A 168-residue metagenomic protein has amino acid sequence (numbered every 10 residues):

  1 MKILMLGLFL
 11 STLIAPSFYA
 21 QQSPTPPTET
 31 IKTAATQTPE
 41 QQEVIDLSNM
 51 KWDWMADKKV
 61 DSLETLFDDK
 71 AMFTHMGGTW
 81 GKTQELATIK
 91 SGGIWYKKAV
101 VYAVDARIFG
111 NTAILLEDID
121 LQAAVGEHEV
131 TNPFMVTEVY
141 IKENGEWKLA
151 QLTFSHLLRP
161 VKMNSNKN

Functional and structural regions predicted by a protein language model:
M1-M5, Q21: Positively charged n-region of N-terminal signal peptides that target proteins for export
M5-P16: Bacterial N-terminal signal peptides
Q21-T65, K70-N168: A beta-strand edge to alpha-helix "cap/lid" segment located at domain peripheries
